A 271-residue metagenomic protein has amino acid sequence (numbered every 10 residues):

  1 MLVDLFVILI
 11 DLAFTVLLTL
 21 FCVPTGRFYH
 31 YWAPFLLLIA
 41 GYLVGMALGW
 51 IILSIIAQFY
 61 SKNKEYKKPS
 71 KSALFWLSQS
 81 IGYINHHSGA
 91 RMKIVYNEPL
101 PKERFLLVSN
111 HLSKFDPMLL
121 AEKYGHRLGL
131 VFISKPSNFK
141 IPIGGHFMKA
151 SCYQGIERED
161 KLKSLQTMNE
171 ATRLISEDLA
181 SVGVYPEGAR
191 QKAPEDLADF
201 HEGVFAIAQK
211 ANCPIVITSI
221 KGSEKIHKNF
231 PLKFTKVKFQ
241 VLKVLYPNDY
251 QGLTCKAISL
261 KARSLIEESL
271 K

Functional and structural regions predicted by a protein language model:
L2-R104, L119: Membrane-anchoring hydrophobic helices of lipid-metabolizing enzymes
A57-W76, P101-K161: Catalytic core of membrane glycerolipid acyltransferases/transacylases, capturing the structured, soluble-facing
G82-H87, S109, R158-L162, A193-E195: Short, flexible loop segments at the rims of nucleotide/cofactor-binding pockets, characterized by
I94, L107, F132-I133, F239-V241: Generic preference for hydrophobic
I94-V95, Q154-R158, P247: Short acidic-hydrophobic, aromatic-tinged amphipathic segments that line or gate anion-handling sites
E98, K161, K221: Residue-level "edge-of-site" marker
L165-K271: Non-catalytic C-terminal accessory region of glycerolipid acyltransferases and related lyso-lipid remodeling enzymes
